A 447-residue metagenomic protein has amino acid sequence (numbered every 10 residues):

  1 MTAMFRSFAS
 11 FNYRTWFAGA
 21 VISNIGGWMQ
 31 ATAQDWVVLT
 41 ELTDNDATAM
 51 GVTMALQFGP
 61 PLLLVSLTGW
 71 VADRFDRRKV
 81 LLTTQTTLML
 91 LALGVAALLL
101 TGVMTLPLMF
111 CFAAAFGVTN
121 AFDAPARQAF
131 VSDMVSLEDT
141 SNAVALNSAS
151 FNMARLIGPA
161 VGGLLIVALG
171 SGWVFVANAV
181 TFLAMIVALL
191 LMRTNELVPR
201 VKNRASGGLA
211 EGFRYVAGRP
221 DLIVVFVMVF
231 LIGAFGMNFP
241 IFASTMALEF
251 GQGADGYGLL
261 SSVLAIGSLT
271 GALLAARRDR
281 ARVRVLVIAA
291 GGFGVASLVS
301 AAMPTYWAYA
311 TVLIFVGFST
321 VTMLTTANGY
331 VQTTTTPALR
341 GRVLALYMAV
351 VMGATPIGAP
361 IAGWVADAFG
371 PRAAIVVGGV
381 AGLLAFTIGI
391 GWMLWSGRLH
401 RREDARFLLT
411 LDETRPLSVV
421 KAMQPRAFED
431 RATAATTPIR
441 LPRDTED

Functional and structural regions predicted by a protein language model:
M1-E429: Alpha-helical transmembrane-bundle signature of multi-pass membrane transport and export proteins
V216, D430-D447: Long, low-complexity, intrinsically disordered segments
